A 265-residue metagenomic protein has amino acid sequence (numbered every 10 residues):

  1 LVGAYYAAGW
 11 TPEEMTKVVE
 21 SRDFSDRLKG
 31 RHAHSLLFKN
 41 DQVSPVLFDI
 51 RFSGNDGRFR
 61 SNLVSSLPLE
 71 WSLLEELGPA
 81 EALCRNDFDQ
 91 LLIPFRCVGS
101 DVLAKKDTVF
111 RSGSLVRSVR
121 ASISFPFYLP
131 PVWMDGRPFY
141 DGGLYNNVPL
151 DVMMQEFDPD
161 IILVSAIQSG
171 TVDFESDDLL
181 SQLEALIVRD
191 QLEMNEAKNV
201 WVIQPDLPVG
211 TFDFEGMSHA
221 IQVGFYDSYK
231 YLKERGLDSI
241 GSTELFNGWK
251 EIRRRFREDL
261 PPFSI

Functional and structural regions predicted by a protein language model:
A4-I265: Patatin-like phospholipase
